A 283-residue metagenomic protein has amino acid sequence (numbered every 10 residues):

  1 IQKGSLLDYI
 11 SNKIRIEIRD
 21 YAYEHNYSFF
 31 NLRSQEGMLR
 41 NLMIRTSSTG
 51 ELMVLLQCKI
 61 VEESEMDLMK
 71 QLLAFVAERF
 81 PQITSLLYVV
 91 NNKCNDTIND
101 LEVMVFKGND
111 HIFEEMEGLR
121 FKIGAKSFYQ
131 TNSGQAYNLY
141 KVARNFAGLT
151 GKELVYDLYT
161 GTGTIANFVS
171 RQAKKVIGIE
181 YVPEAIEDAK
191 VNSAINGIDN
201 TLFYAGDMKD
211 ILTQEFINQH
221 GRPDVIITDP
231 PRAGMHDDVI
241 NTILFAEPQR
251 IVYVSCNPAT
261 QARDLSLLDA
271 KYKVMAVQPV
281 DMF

Functional and structural regions predicted by a protein language model:
I1-N31, T49, E62: Extended interfacial segments that mediate partner engagement and assembly in macromolecular machines
K3, L7-S11, R15, M69 (+3 more regions): Short, charged, low-complexity patches
I14-Y21, L68-V76: Long, well-ordered alpha-helical scaffolding segments within enzyme catalytic domains, especially pronounced
R19-N41, E102-D110: Conserved alpha/beta core surface patches that mediate binding of polyanionic ligands
R33-E36, R45-T46, F283: A short beta-turn/loop motif at secondary-structure boundaries
L42-I44, E114: A structural signal for short hydrophobic beta-strand segments in well-ordered beta-sheet cores
I44, G50-K59, R120-G124: Short, aliphatic-rich beta-strand segments
S64-D67, A74-F283: Rossmann-like S-adenosyl-L-methionine
